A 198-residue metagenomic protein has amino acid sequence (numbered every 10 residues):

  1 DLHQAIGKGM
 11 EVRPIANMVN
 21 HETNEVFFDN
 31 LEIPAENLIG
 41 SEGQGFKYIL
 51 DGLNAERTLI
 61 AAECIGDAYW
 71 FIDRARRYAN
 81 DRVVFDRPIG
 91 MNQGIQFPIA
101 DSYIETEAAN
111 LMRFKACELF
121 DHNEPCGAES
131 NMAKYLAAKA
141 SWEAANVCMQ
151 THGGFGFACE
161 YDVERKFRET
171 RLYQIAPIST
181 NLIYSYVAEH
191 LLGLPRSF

Functional and structural regions predicted by a protein language model:
D1-R77, R87, L182-I183, E189-H190 (+1 more regions): FAD-binding core of flavoproteins
T23, A55, G94, G127 (+3 more regions): Active-site lining segments that contact anionic ligands and/or coordinate catalytic metals
E36-E56, Y78-N92, A116, Q150 (+1 more regions): Conserved catalytic-core motifs characterized by acidic clusters
L50-D51, H152-F198: Glycine-rich phosphate/cofactor-binding loops in nucleotide/flavin-utilizing enzymes
E63, G94-F97, I104, A128 (+2 more regions): Alpha-helical coiled-coil segments
I65, Y69-I72, I99-R113, A137-A145 (+1 more regions): Alpha-helical transition-metal enzyme core signature, strongest for iron centers
R76-G90, Y103-L136, M149-F157: C-terminal helix-coil-helix/basic helical segment that borders enzyme active sites and/or dimer interfaces and provides
